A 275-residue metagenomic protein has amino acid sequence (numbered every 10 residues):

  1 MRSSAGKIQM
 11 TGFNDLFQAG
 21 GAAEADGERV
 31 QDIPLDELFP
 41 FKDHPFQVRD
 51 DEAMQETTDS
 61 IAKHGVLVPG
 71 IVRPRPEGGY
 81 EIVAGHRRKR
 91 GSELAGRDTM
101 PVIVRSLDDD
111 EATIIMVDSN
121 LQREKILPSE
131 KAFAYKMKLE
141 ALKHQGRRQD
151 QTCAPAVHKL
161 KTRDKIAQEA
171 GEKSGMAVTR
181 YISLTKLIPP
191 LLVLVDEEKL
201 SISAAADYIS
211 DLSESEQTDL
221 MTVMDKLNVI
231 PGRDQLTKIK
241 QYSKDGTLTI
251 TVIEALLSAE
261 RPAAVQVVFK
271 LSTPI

Functional and structural regions predicted by a protein language model:
M1-R105, E111-E124: Short, charged/polar connector segments at secondary-structure boundaries
H44, V66-V68, Q122, Q145 (+3 more regions): Glutamine-centric residue-chemistry signal
E56, A134, K161, K165 (+2 more regions): Amphipathic alpha-helical interaction segments
R90-K186, S210-D211: Amphipathic, charge-rich alpha-helical segments that serve as recognition/docking helices
M137, E172-I275: Amphipathic alpha-helical extensions and coiled-coil-like segments
